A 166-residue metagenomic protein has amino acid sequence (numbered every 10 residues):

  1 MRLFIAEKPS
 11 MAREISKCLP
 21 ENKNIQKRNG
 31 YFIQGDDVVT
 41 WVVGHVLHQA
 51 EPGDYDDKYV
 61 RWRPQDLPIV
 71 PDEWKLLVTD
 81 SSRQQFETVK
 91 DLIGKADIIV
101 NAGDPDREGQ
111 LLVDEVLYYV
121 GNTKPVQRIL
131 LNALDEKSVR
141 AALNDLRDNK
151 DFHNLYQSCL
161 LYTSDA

Functional and structural regions predicted by a protein language model:
M1-L161: Intrinsically disordered, low-complexity regulatory segments
Y162-A166: Conserved small/polar residues in nucleotide/adenosyl-binding loops
